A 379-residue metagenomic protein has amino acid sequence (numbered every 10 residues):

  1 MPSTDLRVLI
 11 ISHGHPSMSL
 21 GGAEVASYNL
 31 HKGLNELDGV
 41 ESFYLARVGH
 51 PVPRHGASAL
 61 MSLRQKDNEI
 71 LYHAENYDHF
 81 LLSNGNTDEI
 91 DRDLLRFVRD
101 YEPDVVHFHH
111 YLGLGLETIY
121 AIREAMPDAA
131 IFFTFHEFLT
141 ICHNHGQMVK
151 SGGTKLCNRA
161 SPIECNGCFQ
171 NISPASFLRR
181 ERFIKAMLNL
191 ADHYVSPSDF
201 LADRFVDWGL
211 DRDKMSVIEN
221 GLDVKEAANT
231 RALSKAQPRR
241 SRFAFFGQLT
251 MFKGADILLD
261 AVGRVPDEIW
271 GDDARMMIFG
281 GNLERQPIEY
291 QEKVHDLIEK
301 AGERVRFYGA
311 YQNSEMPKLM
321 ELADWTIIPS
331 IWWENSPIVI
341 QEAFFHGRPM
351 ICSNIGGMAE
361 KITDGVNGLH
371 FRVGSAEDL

Functional and structural regions predicted by a protein language model:
L9, K235-K253, L259-V262, M277: Conserved donor-binding/catalytic core segment of Leloir-type glycosyltransferases
K155-Y194: Membrane-proximal helix-turn-helix segments that form the acceptor-binding/catalytic region of lipid-linked
F200, G221: Carbohydrate-associated surface elements
R275-E292: Glycosyltransferase donor-sugar binding loop
Q291-S314: Nucleotide-activated donor-binding/catalytic signature segment of Leloir-type glycosyltransferases, i.e., the conserved
A310, K318-A323: Short alpha-helical donor nucleotide-sugar binding micro-motif in glycosyltransferases
I328, I340, P349-C352: Short hydrophobic beta-strand element within catalytic cores of glycosyltransferases and related nucleotide-activated
D364-G365, L369-A376: Conserved acidic donor-binding segment of nucleotide-sugar-dependent glycosyltransferases
